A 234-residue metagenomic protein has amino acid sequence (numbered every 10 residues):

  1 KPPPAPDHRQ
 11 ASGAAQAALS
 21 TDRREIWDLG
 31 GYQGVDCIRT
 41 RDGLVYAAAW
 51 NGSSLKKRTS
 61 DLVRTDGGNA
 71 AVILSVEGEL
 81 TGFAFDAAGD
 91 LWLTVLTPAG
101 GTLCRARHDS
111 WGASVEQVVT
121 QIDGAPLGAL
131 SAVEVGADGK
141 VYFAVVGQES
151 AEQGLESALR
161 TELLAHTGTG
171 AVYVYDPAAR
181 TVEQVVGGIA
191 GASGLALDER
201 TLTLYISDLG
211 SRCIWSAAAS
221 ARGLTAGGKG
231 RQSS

Functional and structural regions predicted by a protein language model:
P6-Y32, G67-G68: A short helix->beta-strand "capping" segment at the edge of beta-propeller domains
D22-L29, N69-S75, S114-D123, T181-V186 (+1 more regions): A short beta-strand motif characteristic of beta-propeller blades
G30-G43, K57-T59, V76-T97, I122-V141 (+3 more regions): Beta-rich, blade/repeat-based domains predominating in secreted/periplasmic proteins but also intracellular
Y46-A71: Beta-propeller domains
G52-K56, T97-G100, Q148-A151, S211-C213: Short glycine/acidic-enriched loop and turn motifs that connect beta-strands
R58-V63, T102-R105, G170-Y173, C213-W215: A short loop-to-beta-strand structural motif that recurs across blades of beta-propeller domains
T65-N69, R107-G112, Y175-R180, A218-R222: Short loop/turn segments that connect beta-strands within beta-propeller blades
P98-A137, A144-A151, L155-R160: Asp-box/WD-like beta-propeller blade repeats and closely related beta-sheet repeat scaffolds
